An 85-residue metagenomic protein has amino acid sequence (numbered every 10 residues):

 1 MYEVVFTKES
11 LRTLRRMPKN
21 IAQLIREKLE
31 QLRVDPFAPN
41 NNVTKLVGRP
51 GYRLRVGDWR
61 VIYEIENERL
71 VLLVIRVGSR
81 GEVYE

Functional and structural regions predicted by a protein language model:
M1-R12, R16-Q23, V56-W59, E64-E85: Enriched for short, Lys/Arg-rich terminal
T13, K28-Q31, N42-K45, L73-R76: Residue-level recognition of specific faces of alpha-helices
M17-P18, R26, R33-V34: Short, flexible segments with low predicted structural confidence
E30-L54: A short, surface-exposed loop/turn module that caps and links secondary-structure elements
